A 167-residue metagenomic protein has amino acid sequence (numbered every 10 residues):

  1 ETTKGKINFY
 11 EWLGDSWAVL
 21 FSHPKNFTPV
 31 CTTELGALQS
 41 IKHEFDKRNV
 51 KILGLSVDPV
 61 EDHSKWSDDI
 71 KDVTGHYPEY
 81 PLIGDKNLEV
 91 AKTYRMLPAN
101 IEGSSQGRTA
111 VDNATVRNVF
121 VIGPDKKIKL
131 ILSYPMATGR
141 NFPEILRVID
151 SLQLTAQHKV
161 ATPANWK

Functional and structural regions predicted by a protein language model:
E1-K167: Chalcogenol-based redox active-site neighborhoods
